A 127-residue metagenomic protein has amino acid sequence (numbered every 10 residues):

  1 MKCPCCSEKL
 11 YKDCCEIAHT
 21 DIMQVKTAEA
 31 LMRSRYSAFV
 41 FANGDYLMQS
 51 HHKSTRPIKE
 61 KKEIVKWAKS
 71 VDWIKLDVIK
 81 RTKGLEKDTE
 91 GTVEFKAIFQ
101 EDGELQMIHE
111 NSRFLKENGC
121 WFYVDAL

Functional and structural regions predicted by a protein language model:
M1, T89, G119-C120: Beta-strand-connecting loop/turn residues
M1-S34: Short, low-complexity N-terminal intrinsically disordered segments enriched in polar/charged residues
I22-M23, T55-I58, C120-A126: Short amphipathic alpha-helical segments with coiled-coil-like heptad repeat character
Q24, E29-P57: Internal alpha/beta loop-helix hairpins
Q49-V78: Short solvent-exposed beta->alpha transition segments
W67-M107: Surface-exposed, charged secondary-structure patches
Q106-L127: Short beta-strand edge/turn micro-motifs at domain boundaries
